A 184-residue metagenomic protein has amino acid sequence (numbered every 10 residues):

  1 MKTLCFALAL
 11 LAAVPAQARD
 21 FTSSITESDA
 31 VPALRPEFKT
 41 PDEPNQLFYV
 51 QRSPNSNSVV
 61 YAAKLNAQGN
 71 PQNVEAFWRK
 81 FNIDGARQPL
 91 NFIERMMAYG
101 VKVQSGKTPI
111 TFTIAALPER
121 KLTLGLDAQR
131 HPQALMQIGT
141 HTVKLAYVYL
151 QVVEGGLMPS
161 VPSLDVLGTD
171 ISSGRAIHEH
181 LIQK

Functional and structural regions predicted by a protein language model:
M1-L4: Positively charged n-region of N-terminal signal peptides that target proteins for export
A13-P15: N-terminal signal peptide c-region/cleavage motif recognized by signal peptidases
Q17-D20, K184: Boundary of Sec targeting at the N-terminus
R19-R87: N-terminal export/targeting and maturation segments
E37-P41, K102-S105, M158: Structural signature of eukaryotic scaffold interfaces centered on beta-propeller domains
P71-K144: Mature extracytoplasmic domains of secretory-pathway proteins
V143-G155: Beta-sandwich interaction modules
G155-E179: Short, exposed beta-strand-loop hairpins at the edges of beta-sheets in extracellular/periplasmic proteins
